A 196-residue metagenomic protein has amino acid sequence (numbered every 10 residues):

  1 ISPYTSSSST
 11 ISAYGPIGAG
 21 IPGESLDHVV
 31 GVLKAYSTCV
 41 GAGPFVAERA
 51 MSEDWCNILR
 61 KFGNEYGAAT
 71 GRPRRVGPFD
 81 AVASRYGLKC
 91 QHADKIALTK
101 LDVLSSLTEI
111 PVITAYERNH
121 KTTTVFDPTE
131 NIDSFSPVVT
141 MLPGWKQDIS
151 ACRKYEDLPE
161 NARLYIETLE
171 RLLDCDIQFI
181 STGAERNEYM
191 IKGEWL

Functional and structural regions predicted by a protein language model:
I1-L196: Non-transmembrane, aqueous-exposed alpha-helical and coiled segments at domain scale
